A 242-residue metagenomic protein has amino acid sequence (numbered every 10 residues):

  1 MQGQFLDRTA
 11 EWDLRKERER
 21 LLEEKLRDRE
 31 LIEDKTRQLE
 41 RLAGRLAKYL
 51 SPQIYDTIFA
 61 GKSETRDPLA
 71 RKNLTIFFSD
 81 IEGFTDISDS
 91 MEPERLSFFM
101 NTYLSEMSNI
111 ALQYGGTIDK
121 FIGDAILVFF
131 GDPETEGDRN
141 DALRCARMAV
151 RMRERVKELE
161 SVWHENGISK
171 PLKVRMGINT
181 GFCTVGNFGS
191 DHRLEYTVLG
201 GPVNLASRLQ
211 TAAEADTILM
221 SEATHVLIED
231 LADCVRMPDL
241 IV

Functional and structural regions predicted by a protein language model:
M1-D7, F77-F78: PAS-family sensory domains
R8-R71: Regulatory cytosolic signal-relay segments
L39-L42, E64-R147: Catalytic NTP-binding/metal-coordinating core of nucleotidyl cyclase/transferase enzymes
Y49, G61, E136, M152-R155 (+6 more regions): Conserved, well-folded catalytic cores of nucleic-acid-processing and energy-transducing macromolecular machines
Y55, F59-A60, M100-S105, A206 (+1 more regions): Short amphipathic alpha-helical segments
A70-N73, P171-K173, H192, E214: Short loop/turn elements that form and flank the Walker-type P-loop nucleotide-binding site in RecA-like NTPase cores
I110, Y114-R144, E158-G201: Catalytic core of nucleotidyl cyclases, primarily class III adenylyl/guanylyl cyclases
C183-V185, A206, A212-V242: Cytosolic regulatory/linker segments at or just downstream of nucleotide-handling modules in signal-transduction
